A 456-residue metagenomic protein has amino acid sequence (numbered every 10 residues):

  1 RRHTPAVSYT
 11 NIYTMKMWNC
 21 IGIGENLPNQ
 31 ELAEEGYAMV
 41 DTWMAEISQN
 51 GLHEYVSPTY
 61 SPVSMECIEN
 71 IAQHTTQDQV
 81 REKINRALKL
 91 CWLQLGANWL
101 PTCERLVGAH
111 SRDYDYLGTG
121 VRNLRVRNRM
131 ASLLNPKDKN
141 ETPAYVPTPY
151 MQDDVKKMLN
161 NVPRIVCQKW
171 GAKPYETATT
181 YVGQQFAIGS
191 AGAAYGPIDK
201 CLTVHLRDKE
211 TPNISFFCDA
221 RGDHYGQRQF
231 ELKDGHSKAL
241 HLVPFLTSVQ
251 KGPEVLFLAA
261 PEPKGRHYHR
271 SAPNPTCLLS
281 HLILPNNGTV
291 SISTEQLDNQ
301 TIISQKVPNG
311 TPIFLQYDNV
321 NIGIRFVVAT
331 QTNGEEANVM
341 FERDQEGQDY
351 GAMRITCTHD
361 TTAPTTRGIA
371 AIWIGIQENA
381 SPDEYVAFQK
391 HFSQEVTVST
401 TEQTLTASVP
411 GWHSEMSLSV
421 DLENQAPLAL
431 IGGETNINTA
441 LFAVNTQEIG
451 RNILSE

Functional and structural regions predicted by a protein language model:
R1-C167: Extracellular polysaccharide-recognition and catalytic grooves
R1-R2, K137-E456: Ser/Thr/Asn(+Pro)-rich, low-complexity disordered segments
